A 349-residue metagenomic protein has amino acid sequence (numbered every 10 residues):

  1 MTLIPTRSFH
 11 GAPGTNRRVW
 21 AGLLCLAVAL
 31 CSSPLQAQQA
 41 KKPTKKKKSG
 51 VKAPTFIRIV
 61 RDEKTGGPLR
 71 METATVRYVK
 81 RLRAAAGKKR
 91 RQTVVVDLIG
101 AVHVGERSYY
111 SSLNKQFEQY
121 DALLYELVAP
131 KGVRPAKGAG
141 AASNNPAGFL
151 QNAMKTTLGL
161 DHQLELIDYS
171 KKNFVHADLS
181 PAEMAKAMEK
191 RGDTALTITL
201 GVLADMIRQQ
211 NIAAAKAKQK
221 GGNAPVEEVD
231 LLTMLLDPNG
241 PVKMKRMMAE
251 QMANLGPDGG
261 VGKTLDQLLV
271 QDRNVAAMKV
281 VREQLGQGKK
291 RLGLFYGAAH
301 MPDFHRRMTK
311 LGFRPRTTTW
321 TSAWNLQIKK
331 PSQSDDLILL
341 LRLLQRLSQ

Functional and structural regions predicted by a protein language model:
M1-N16: N-terminal secretory signal peptides that target proteins for export/translocation
T6, L30-C31, G297: Intrinsically disordered, low-complexity segments
A21-C31: Bacterial N-terminal signal peptides
L24, R90-Q92, Q287-G288: Short hydrophobic "helix-edge" motifs at membrane interfaces and signal-peptide entry regions
L35-Q39: Boundary at the C-terminal end of the N-terminal hydrophobic targeting segment
K41-K42, A277: Asparagine/serine/threonine-enriched low-complexity, disordered tracts, especially those forming N-linked glycosylation
P43-L268, D272, T317-I338, Q349: Structured, acidic catalytic/metal-binding patches in enzyme active sites
Q267, Q271, A276-Q349: A cross-kingdom marker for long, charged
